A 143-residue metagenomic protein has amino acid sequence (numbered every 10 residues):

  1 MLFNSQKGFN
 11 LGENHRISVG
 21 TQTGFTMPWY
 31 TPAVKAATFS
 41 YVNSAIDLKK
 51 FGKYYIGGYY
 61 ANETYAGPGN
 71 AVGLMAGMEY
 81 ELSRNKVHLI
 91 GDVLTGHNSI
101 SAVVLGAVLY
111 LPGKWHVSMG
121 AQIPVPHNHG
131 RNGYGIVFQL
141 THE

Functional and structural regions predicted by a protein language model:
M1-E13, I17: Glycine- and aromatic-enriched membrane insertion/assembly motifs of diderm outer-membrane and organelle channel
M1-N4, G77-S83: Well-ordered, non-transmembrane segments within structured domains
N14, S18-A71, G77-E79, V93-E143: Outer-membrane beta-barrel translocator/channel fold
S83-I90: Short, surface-exposed connector motifs at secondary-structure boundaries
